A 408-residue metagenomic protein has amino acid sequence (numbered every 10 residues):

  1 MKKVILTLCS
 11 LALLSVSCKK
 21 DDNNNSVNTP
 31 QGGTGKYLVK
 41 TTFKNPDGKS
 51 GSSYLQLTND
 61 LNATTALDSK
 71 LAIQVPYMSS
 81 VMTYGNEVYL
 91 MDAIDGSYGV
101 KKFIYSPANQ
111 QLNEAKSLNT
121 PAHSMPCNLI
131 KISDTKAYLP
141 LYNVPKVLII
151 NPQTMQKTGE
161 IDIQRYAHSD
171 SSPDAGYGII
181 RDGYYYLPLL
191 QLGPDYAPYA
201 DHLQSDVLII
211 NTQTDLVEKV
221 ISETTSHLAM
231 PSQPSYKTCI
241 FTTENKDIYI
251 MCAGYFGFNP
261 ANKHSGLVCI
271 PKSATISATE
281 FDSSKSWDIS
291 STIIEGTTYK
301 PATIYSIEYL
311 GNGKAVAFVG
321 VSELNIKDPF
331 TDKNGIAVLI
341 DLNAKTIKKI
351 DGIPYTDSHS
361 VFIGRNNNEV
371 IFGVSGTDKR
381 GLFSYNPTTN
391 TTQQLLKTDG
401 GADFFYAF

Functional and structural regions predicted by a protein language model:
M1-V39: Bacterial Sec-dependent N-terminal signal peptides
K44-G48, D95-S97, N143-K146, L192-Y196 (+3 more regions): Short glycine/acidic-enriched loop and turn motifs that connect beta-strands
Y54-Q56, A200-D215, K263-A274, D332-L342 (+1 more regions): Beta-propeller blade signature
Q56-I149: Post-signal peptide N-terminal segment of secreted/secretory-pathway proteins
T64-I73, Q111-N119, K157-R165, V217-T225 (+3 more regions): Beta-propeller fold detector
Q74-G85, A122-I130, D170-Y177, A229-C239 (+3 more regions): Repeated scaffold domains used in trafficking and secretory/extracellular systems, primarily beta-propellers
L187-Q204, I250-H264, F318-D332: Short, conserved, GDST-rich strand-edge loop motifs in beta-rich repeat architectures
Y299-N368, F372-G373: Loop/turn-rich, solvent-exposed surfaces of beta-rich toroidal or solenoidal domains
